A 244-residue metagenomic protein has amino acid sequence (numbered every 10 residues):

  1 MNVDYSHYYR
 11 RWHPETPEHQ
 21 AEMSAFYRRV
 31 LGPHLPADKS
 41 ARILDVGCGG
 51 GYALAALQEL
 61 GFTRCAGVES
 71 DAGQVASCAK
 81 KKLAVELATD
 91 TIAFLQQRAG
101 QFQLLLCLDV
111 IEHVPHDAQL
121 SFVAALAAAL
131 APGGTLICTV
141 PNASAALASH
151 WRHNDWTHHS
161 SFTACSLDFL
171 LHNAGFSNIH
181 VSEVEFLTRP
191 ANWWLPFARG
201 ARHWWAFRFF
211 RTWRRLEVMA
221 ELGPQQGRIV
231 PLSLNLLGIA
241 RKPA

Functional and structural regions predicted by a protein language model:
M1-G100, L104-L108, D117-A124, E183-F186 (+2 more regions): Conserved N-terminal segment of class I S-adenosyl-L-methionine
R64, L136-I137, N178: A short hydrophobic/small-residue beta-strand
H113-V114: A short His-aromatic
A125-L130, A174: Conserved helix-to-beta-strand junction in the class I
L130-L136: Short glycine-dipeptide loop
I137, E183-A244: A C-terminal cap/extension of S-adenosyl-L-methionine-dependent methyltransferases that defines the acceptor-substrate
C138-S160: Short, glycine-/aromatic-enriched active-site segment of Class I SAM-dependent methyltransferases
H159-A174: Short alpha-helix
